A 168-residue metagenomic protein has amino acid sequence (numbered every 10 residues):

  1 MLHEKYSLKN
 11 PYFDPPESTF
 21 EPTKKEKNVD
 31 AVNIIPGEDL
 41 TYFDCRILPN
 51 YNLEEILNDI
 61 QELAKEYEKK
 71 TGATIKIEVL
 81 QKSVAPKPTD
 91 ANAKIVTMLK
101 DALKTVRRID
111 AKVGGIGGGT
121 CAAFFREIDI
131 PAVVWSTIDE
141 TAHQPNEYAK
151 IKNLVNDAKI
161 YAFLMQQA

Functional and structural regions predicted by a protein language model:
M1-A168: Metal-dependent amide/peptide-bond hydrolase catalytic core, centered on the "pita-bread" metallohydrolase fold
